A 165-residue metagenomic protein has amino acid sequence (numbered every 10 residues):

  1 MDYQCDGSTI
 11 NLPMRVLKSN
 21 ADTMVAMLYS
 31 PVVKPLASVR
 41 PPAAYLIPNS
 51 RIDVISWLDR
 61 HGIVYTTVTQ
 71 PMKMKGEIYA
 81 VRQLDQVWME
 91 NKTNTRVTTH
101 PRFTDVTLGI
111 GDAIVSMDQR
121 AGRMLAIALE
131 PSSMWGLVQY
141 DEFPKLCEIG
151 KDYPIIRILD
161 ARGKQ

Functional and structural regions predicted by a protein language model:
M1-G76: Hard-cation-handling environments
W57-R60, T66-T67, Q83-Q165: Catalytic centers of hydrolytic enzymes
